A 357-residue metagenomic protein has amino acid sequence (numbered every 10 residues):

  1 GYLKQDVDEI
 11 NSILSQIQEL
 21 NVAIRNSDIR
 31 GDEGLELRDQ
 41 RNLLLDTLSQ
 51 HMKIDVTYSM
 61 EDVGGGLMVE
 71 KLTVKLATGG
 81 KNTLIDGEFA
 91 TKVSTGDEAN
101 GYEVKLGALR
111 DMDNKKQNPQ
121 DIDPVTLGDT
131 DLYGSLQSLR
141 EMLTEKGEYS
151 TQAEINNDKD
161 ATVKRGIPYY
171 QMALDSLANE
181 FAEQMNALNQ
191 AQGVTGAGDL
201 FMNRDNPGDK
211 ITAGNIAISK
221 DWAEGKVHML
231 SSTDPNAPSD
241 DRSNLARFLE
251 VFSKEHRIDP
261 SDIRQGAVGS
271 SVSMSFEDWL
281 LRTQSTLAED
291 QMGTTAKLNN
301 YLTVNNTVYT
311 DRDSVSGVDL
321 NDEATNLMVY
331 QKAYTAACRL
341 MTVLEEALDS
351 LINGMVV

Functional and structural regions predicted by a protein language model:
G1-V357: Structural signature of extracellular appendage/secretion-system components
